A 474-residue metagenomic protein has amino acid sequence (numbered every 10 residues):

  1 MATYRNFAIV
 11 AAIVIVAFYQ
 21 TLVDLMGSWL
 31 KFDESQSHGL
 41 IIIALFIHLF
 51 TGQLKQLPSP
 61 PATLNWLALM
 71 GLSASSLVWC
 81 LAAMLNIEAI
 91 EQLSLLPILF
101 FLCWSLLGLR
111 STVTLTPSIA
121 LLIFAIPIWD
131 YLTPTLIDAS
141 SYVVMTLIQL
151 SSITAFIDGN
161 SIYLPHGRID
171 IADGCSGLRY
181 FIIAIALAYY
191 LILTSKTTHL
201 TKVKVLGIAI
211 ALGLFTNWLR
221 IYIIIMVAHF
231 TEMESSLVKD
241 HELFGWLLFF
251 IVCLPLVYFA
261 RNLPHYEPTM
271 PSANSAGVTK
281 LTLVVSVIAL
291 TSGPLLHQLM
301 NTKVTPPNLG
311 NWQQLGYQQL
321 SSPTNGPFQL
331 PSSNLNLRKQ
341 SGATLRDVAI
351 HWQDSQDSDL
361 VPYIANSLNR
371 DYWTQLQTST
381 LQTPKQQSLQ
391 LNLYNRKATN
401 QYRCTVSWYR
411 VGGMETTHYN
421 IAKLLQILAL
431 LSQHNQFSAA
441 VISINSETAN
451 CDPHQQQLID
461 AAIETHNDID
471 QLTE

Functional and structural regions predicted by a protein language model:
M1-E474: Hydrophobic N-terminal alpha-helices or hydrophobic patches in metabolic proteins across all domains of life
